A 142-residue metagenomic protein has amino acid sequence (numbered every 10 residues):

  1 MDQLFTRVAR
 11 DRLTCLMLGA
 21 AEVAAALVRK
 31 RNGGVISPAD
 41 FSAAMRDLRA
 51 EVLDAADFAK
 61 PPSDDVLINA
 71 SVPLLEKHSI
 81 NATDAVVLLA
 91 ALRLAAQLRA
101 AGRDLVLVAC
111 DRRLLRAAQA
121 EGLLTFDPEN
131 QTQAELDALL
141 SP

Functional and structural regions predicted by a protein language model:
M1-G19, L27-A44, E129-P142: Short, well-structured N-terminal submotif of metal-dependent ribonuclease cores
D2, F41-R49, I68, V72 (+1 more regions): Hydrophobic core segments within long, regular secondary-structure runs in both alpha- and beta-rich folds
L4, A90, A117: Hydrophobic/aromatic ligand-binding patch that stacks against planar heteroaromatic rings of cofactors or nucleotides
V23: Conserved phosphoryl-transfer catalytic core
A26, L74, A120-E121: Residue-level signal for well-ordered alpha-helical positions
R29-D65: Helix-adjacent hinge/juxtasegments
D54-R113: Active-site neighborhoods of divalent-metal-dependent phosphate/nucleic-acid chemistry enzymes
L94-P142: Acidic, PIN/NYN-like endoribonuclease modules and their adjacent C-terminal/linker elements
